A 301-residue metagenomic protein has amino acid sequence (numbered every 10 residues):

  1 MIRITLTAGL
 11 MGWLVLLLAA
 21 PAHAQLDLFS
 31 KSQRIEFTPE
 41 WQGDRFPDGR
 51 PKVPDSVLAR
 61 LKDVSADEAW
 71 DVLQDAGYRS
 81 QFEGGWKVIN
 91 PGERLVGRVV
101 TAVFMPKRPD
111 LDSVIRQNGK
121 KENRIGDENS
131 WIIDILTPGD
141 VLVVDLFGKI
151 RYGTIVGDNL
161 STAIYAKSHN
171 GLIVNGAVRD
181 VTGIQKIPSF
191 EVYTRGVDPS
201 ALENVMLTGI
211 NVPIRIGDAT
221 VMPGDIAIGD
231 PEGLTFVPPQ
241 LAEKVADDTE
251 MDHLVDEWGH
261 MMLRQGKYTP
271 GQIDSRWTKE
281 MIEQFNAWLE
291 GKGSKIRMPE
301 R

Functional and structural regions predicted by a protein language model:
M1-R3: N-terminal hydrophobic targeting signals that begin at the initiator methionine
T5-A19: Bacterial N-terminal signal peptides
A20-A24: Sec/Tat signal peptide C-region and signal peptidase I cleavage site
Q25-W70: N-terminal pre-domain segments of enzymes
G49, I164, D225-A227: Buried hydrophobic positions in well-ordered alpha/beta secondary-structure cores of metabolic enzymes
R50, E232-L234: Structural motif
R60-E68, V72-P223, F236-R301: Feature captures the catalytic cores and cofactor-binding loops of soluble hydro-lyases/lyases that act on carboxylate
